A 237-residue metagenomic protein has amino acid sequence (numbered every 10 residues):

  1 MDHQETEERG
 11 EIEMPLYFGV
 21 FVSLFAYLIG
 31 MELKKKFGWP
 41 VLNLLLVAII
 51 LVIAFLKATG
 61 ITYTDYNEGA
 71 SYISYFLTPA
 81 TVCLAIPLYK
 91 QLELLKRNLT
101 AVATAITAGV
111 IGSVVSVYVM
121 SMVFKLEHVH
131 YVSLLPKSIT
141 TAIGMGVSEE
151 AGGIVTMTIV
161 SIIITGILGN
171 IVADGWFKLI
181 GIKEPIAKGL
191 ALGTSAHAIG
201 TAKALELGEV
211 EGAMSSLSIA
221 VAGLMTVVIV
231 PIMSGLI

Functional and structural regions predicted by a protein language model:
M1-E13: Short, Lys/Arg-enriched N-terminal segments with co-localized hydrophobic residues within the first ~10-30 amino acids
G10-S23, Y27-Y89, L94-A105, G109: Helical membrane-embedded segments and adjacent short helical loop/helix-boundary regions of multi-pass membrane
G19-V22, L92-V117, I159-L168, S218-G223: Entry/N-cap segments of selected transmembrane alpha helices and their immediately preceding amphipathic helices
L46-A58, T78-T81, A105-S116, L135-M145 (+2 more regions): Small-residue-rich segments of transmembrane alpha-helices in multi-pass membrane proteins, especially helix faces
P87-L99, M122-V123, G146-S161, L179 (+1 more regions): Helix-loop-helix hairpins and the membrane-proximal interhelical loops of multi-pass alpha-helical transport proteins
T104-A142, T165-I180: Transmembrane alpha-helices that form the ion-translocation and gating core of multi-pass ion transport proteins
V129-M157, I163-I164, W176-L179, K183-V221: Alpha-helical membrane segments and immediately flanking helix-loop junctions that form or couple to the substrate/ion
I229-I237: Juxtamembrane boundary at the C-terminal end of a transmembrane helix
